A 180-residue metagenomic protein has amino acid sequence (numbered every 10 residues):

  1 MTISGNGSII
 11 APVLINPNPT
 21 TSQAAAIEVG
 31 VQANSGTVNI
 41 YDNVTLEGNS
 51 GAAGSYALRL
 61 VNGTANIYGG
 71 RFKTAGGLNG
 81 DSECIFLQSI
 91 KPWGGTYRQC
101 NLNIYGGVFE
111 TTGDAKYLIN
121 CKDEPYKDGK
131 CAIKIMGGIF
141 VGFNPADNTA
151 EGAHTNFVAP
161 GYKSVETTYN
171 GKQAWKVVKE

Functional and structural regions predicted by a protein language model:
M1-G113, C121-F143, G152-E180: Surface-exposed loop/turn motifs in large extracellular/passenger domains
